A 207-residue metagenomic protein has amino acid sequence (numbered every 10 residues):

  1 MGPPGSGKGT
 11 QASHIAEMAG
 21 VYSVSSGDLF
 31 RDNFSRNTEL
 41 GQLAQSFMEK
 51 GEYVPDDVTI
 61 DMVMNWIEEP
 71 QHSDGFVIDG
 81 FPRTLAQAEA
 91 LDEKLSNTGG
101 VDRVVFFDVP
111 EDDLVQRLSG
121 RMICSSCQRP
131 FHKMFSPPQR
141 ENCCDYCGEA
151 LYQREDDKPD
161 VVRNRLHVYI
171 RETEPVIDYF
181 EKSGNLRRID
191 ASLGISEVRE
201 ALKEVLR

Functional and structural regions predicted by a protein language model:
M1-R207: Glycine-rich phosphate-binding loop of ATP-dependent small-molecule kinases
